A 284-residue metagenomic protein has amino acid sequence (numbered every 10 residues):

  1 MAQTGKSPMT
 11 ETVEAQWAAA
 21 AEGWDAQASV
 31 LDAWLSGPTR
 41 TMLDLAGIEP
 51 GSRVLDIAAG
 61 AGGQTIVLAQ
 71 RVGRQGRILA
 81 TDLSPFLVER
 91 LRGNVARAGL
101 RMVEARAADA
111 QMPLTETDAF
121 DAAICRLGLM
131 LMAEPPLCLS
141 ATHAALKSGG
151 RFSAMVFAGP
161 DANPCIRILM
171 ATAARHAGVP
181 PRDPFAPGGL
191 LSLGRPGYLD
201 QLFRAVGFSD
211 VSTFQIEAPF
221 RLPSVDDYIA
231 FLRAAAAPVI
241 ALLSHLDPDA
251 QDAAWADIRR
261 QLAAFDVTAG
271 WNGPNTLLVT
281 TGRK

Functional and structural regions predicted by a protein language model:
A2-K6, T10-W17, G23, Q27-A28 (+5 more regions): Conserved Class I S-adenosyl-L-methionine
A33-S52, V67: Conserved alpha-helix/loop element of class I SAM-dependent methyltransferases that forms part of the SAM/SAH-binding
P50-G51, R74-Q75, L146-F152: Short glycine-dipeptide loop
R53-P113, L137: Class I SAM-dependent methyltransferase SAM/SAH-binding core
Q111-A123: A short acidic, Gly/Pro-enriched loop at the edge of an enzyme's catalytic core that lines a small-molecule cofactor
C125-L129, M155: Residues lining the SAM
M132-T142: A short, conserved alpha-helix within the catalytic core of class I
P136, K147, R151-P223: Conserved catalytic/acceptor-binding region of the Class I
